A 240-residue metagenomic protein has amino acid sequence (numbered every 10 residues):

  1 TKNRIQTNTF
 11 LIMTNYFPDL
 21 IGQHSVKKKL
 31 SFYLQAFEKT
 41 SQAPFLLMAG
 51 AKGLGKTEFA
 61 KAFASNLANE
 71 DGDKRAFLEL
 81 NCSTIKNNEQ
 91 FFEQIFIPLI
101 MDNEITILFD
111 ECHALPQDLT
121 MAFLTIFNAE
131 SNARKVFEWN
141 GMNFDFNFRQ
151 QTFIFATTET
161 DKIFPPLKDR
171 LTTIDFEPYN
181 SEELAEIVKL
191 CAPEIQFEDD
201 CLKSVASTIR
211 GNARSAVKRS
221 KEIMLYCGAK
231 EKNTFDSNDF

Functional and structural regions predicted by a protein language model:
I12-F45: Pre-Walker A (pre-P-loop) alpha-helix and adjacent loop at the N terminus of AAA/AAA+ ATPase modules, a conserved
E38, A43-E79, P98: Walker A/P-loop
R75-D102: Short glycine-rich substrate-engagement loop in P-loop NTPases that contacts/grips substrate
D118-N147: Conserved catalytic/switch belt of AAA+ P-loop NTPases
E159-T172: Short regulatory helix/loop adjacent to the ATP-binding pocket of P-loop NTPases
T172-L184: Conserved AAA+ ATPase "SRH/arginine-finger" region at the nucleotide-binding site
K203-S207, R214-A229: C-terminal helical "lid" of AAA+/P-loop NTPase domains
Y226-F240: Conserved C-terminal helix/linker of AAA+ ATPases
